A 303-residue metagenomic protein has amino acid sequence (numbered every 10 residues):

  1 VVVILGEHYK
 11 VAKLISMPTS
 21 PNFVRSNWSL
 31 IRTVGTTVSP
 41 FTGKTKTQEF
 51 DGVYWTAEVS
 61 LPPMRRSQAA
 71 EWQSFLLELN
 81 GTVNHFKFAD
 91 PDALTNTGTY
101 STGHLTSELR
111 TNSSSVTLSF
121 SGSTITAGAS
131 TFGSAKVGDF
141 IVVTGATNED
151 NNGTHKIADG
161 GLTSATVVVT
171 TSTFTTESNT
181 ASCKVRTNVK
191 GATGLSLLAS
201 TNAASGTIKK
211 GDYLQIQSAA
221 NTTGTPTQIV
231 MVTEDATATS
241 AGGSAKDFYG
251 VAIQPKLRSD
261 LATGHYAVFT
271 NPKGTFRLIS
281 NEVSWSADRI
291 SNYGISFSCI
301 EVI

Functional and structural regions predicted by a protein language model:
V2-V34: Polar/acidic, low-complexity leader/linker segments enriched in S/T/G and N/D
I4-G6, S20, W28, G98-V137 (+3 more regions): Small/polar beta-strand repeat architecture
V24-W55: Long, polar/Ser/Thr-enriched low-complexity segments that form simple helices or flexible linkers at protein ends
K46-Q68, W285-I303: Oligomerization/assembly interface segments of phage tail-like spikes and tubes
V53-E58, N188-L195: Glycine-rich, often proline-containing surface loops adjacent to acidic residues and nearby aromatics that form
A57-R110: Extended assembly-interface regions of large multimeric machines
